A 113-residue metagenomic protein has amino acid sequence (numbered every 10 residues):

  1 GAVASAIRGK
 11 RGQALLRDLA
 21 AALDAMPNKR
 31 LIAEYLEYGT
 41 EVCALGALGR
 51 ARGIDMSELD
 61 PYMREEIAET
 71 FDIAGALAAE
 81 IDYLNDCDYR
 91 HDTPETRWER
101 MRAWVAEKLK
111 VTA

Functional and structural regions predicted by a protein language model:
G1-A113: Short, glycine-biased loop/turn motifs at secondary-structure junctions and in low-complexity Ser/Thr/Pro-rich termini
